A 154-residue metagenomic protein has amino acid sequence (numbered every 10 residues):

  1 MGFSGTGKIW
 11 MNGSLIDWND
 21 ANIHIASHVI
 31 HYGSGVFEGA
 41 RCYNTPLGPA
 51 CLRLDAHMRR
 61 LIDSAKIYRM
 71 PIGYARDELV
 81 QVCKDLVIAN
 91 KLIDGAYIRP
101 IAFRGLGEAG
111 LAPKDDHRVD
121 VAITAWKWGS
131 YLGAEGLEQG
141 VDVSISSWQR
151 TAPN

Functional and structural regions predicted by a protein language model:
M1-N154: Conserved alpha/beta cores of soluble small-molecule-handling proteins
